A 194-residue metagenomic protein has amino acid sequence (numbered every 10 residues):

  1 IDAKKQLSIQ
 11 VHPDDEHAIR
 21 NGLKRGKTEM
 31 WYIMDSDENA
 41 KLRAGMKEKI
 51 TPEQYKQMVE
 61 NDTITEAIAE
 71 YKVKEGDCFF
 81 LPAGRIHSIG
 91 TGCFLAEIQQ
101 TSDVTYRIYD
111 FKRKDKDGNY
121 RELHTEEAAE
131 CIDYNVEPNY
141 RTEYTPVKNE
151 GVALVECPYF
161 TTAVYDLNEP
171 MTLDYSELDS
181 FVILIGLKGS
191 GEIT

Functional and structural regions predicted by a protein language model:
I1-E75, I89-S190: Active-site region of the double-stranded beta-helix
